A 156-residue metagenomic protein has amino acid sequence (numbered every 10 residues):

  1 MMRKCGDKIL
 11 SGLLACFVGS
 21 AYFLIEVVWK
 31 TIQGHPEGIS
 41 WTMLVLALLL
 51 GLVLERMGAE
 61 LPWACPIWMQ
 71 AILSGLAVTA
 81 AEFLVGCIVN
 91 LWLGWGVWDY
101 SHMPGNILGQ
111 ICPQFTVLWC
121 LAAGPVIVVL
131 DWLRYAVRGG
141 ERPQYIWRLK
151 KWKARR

Functional and structural regions predicted by a protein language model:
M1-R156: Aromatic-rich, lipid-facing transmembrane alpha helices and their immediate juxtamembrane interface loops in integral
